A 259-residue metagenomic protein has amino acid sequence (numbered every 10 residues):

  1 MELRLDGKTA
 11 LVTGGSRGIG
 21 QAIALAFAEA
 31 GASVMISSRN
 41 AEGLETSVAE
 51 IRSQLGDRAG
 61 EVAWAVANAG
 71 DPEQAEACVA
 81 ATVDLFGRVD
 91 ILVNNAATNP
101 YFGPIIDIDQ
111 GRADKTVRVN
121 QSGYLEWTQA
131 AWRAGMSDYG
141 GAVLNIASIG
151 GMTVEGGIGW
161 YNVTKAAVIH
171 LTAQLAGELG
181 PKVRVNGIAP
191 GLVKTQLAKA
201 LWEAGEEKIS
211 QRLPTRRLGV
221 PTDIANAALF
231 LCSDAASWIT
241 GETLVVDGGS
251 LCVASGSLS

Functional and structural regions predicted by a protein language model:
T9, S16-G18: Conserved glycine-rich cofactor-binding loop
N99-F102, T153, L229, T240-S259: Short C-terminal tail/terminal secondary-structure segment of NAD(P)H-dependent dehydrogenase/reductase domains
G103-I105, D109-K115, A198, I209: Substrate-binding pocket helix/loop in short-chain dehydrogenase/reductase
L125, G187, E207-I239, V246-G248: C-terminal helical subdomain
T128, T164, T172: Active-site helix of classical SDR
R133, A176-P181, S237: Alpha-helical segment proximal to the catalytic Tyr-Lys
S148: Residue(s) in the substrate-gating loop at a strand-loop-helix junction that position the organic substrate next
